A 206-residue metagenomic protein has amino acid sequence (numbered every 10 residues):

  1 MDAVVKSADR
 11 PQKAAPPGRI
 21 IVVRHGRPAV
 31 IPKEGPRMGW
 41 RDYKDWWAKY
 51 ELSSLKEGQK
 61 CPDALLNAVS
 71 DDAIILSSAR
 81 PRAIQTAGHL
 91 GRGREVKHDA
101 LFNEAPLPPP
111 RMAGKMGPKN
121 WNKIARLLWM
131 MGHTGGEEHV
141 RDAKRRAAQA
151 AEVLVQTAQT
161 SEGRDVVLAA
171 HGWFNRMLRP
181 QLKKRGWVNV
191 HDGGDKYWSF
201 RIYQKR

Functional and structural regions predicted by a protein language model:
M1-L101, N120-A150, W198, Q204-R206: Active-site-proximal alpha-helix that buttresses catalytic centers in soluble enzyme cores
D9-R19, V30-E34, A151-R206: Active-site-adjacent alpha-helix immediately C-terminal to a catalytic or transition-state-stabilizing loop
Q85-H89, P109, M177-L182: A short acidic (Asp/Glu
R94-H98, P109, R185: Amphipathic alpha-helical interaction segments
E104, K115-M116, G193-D195: Short, charged/polar low-complexity linear motifs in solvent-exposed/disordered segments
P106-R111, S199-Y203: Short, charged, surface-exposed secondary-structure boundary motifs
P110-K119: Short, surface-exposed amphipathic charged segments that create phosphate/polyanion-binding patches used for binding
